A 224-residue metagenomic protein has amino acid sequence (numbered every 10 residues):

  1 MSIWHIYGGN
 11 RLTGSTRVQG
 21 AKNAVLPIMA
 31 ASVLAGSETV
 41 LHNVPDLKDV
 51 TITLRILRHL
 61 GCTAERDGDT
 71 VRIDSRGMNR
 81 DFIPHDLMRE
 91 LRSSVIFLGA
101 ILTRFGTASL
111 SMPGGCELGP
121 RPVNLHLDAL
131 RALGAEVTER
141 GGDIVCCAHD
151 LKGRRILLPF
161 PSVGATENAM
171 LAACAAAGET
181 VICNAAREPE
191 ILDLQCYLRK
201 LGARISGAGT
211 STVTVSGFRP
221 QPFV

Functional and structural regions predicted by a protein language model:
M1-V224: Structural preference for solvent-exposed beta-strand-turn elements and adjacent flexible terminal/loop segments within
